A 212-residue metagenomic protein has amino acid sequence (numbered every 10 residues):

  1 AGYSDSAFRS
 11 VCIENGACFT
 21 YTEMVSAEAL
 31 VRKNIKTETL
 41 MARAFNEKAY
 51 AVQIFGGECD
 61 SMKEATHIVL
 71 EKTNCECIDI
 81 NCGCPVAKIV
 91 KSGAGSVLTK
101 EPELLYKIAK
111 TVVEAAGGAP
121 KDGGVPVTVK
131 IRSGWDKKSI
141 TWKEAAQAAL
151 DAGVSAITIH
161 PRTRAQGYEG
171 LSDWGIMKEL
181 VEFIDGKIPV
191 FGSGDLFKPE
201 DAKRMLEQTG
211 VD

Functional and structural regions predicted by a protein language model:
A1-D212: Flavin-dependent oxidoreductase catalytic cores
